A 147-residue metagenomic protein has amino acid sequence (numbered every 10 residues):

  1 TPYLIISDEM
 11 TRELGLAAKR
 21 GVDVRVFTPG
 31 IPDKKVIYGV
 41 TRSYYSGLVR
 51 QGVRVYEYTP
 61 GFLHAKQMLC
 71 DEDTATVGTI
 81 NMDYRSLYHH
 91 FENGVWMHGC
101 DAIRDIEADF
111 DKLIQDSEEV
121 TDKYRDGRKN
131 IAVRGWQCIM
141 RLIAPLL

Functional and structural regions predicted by a protein language model:
Y3-L147: PLD/PLD-like phosphodiesterase catalytic module centered on the HKD motif
